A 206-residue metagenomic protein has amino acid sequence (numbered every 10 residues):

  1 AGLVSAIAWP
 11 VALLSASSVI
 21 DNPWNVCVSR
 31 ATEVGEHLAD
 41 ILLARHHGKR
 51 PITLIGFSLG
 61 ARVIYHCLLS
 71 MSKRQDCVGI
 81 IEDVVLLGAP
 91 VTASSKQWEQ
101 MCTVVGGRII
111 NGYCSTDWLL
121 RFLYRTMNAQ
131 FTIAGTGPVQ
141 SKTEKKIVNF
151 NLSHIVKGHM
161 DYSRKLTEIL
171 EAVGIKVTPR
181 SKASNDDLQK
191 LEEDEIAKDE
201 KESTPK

Functional and structural regions predicted by a protein language model:
A1-E36, D76-D83, A89-P205: Lipolytic serine-hydrolase domain surface
V34, R45-H47: Alpha-helical catalytic/interaction cores of small GTPase-regulatory modules
A39-I41, R50-P51, M71-S72, T92-E99: Eukaryotic intrinsically disordered and solvent-exposed regulatory patches
H46, M71-D76: Alpha-helix termini
H47-F57: Alpha/beta-hydrolase fold nucleophile elbow
G56-G60, I64: Gly/Ala-rich beta-loop-alpha elbow adjacent to hydrolase catalytic centers
H66, S70: Active-site signature of alpha/beta-hydrolase-fold catalytic machinery across serine- and Asp/Cys-nucleophile hydrolases
